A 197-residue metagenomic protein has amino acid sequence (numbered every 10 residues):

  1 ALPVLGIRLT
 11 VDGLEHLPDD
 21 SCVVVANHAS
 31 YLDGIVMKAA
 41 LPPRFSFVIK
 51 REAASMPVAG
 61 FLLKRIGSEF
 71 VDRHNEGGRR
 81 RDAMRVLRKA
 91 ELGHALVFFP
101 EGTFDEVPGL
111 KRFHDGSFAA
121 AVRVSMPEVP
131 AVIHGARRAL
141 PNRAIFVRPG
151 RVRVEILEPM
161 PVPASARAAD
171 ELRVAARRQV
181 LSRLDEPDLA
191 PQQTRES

Functional and structural regions predicted by a protein language model:
A1-L2, L63, K89, A121: A generic structural signal for well-ordered alpha-helical segments
L2-V4, D19-E76: Catalytic core of membrane glycerolipid acyltransferases/transacylases, capturing the structured, soluble-facing
P3-D12, R79-R80, A136-R138: Short gly/ser/thr-rich secondary-structure transition/capping motifs
I7, D20, V152: Short beta-strand or tight-loop elements that sit immediately N-terminal to catalytic metal-binding acidic residues
R8, S46, E69, A95 (+1 more regions): Residue-level detector of anion-binding/catalytic polar loops
V11, E69-D72, V162: Short acidic-hydrophobic, aromatic-tinged amphipathic segments that line or gate anion-handling sites
G13-L17: Glycine-rich helix-loop-beta junction characteristic of Rossmann-like nucleotide cofactor-binding loops
R80-S197: Non-catalytic C-terminal accessory region of glycerolipid acyltransferases and related lyso-lipid remodeling enzymes
